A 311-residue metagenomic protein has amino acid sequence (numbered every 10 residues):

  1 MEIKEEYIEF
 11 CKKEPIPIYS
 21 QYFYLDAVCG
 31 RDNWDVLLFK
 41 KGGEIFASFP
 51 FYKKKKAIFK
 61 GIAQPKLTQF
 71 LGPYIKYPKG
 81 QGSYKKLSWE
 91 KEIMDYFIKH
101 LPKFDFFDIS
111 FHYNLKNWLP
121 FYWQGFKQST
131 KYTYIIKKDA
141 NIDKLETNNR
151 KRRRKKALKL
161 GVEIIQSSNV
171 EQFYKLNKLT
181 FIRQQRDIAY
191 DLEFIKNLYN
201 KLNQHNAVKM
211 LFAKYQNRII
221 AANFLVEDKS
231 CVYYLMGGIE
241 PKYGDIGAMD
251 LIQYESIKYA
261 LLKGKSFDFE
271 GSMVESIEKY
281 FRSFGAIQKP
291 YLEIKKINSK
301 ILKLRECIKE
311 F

Functional and structural regions predicted by a protein language model:
M1-I58, F111-D245: A conserved beta-strand-loop-helix scaffold within acyl/acetyltransferase catalytic domains
K54-G72: Conserved acyl-donor/pantetheine-binding loop and adjacent beta-alpha core of acyl/acetyltransferases and related
A57, K76, L198-N200, Q204-E306: Aromatic (often tryptophan-rich) hydrophobic motifs at membrane interfaces
P65, T147-N149, K303-E310: Short, surface-exposed amphipathic charged segments that create phosphate/polyanion-binding patches used for binding
Q69-Y84, D139-A140, G237-I246: A short, internal acetyl-CoA/4′-phosphopantetheine-binding micro-motif in the GNAT/acyltransferase core
K85-I93, Y190-F194: Soluble or luminal CAZymes and related metallo-dependent hydrolases
S88-D105, L251-K265: Conserved acyl-CoA
D108-N117, F269-I277: Conserved beta-strand-loop-alpha-helix junction that forms the acyl-donor binding cleft
